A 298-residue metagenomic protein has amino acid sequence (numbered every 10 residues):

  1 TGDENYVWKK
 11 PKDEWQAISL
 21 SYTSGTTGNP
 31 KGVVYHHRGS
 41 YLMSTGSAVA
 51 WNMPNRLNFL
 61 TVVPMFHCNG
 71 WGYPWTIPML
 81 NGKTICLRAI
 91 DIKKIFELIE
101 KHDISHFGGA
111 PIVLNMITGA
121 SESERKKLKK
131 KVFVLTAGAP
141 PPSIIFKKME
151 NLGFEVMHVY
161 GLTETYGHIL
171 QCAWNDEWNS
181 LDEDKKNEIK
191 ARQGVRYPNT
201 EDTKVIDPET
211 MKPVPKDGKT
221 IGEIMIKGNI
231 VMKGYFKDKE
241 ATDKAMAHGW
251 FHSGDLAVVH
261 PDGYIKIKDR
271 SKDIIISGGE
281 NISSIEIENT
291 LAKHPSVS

Functional and structural regions predicted by a protein language model:
G2-Y22, N29, N52-N58: Conserved pre-ATP/AMP-binding loop-to-beta segment of ANL
A17, T23-T26, F59, M65 (+7 more regions): Conserved S/T- and glycine-rich ATP-binding loop of Class I adenylate-forming
I18-L42: Conserved AMP-binding A3 loop
Y41-N58, F66-H106, A120: Conserved AMP-binding/adenylation subdomain of ANL enzymes
M79, K101-G109, T118-E188, E201-D202 (+1 more regions): Gly/Ser/Thr-rich phosphate-binding loop
F107, G228, K233-G234, K244 (+1 more regions): AMP-binding/adenylate-forming catalytic core of the ANL superfamily
G138, G161, G194, D255 (+1 more regions): Active-site glycine-centered loops adjacent to acidic/histidine catalytic or metal-binding residues that shape
R196, D202-M225, P261-D262: Conserved beta-loop-beta connector loops within the AMP-binding
